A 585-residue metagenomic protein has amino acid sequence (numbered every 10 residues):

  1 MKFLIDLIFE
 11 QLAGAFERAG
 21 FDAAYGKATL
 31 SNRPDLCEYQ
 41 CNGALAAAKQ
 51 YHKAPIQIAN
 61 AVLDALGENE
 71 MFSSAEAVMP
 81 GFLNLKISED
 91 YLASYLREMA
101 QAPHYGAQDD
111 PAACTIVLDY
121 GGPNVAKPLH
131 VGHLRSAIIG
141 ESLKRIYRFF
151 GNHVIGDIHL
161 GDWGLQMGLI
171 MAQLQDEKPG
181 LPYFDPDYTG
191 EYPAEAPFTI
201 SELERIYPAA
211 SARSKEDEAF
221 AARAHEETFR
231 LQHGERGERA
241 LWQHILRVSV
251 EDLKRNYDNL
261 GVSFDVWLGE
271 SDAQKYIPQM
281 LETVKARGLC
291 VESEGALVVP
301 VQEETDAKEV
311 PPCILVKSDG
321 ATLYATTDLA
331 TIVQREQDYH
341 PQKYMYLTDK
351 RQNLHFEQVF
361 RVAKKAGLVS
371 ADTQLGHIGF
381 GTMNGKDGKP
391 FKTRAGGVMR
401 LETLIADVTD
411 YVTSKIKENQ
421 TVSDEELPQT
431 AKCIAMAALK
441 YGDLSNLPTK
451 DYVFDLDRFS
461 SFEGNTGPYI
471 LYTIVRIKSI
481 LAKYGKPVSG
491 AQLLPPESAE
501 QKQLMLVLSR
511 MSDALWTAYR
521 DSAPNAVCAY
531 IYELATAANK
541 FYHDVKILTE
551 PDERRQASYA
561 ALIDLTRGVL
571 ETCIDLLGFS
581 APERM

Functional and structural regions predicted by a protein language model:
M1-A93, A107-M585: Non-catalytic interaction-recognition regions
S94-M99: Short, charged, solvent-exposed linker or helix-capping segments at domain edges/interfaces that act as flexible hinges
Q101-G106: A short, compositionally biased domain-edge/stem linker segment
